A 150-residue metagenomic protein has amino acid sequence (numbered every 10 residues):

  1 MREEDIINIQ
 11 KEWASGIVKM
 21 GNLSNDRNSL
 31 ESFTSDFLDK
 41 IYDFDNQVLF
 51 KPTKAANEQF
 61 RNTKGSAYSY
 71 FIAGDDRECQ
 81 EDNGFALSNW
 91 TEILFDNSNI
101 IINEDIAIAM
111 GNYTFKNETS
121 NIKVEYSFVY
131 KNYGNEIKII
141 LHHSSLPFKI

Functional and structural regions predicted by a protein language model:
E4, D26-N97: A solvent-exposed, acidic/Ser-Thr-rich amphipathic alpha-helical stretch
N8, D45, I140-L141: Intrinsically disordered, low-complexity regions enriched for glutamine and histidine
I9-M20: Solvent-exposed, amphipathic alpha-helical segments
V18, N22, Y42-D43: Sec-exported extracytoplasmic/periplasmic mature domains
L23, L30, S66-A67, N117-T119 (+1 more regions): General N-terminal targeting signals
I102-M110, T114, S120-I150: Short beta-strand edge/turn micro-motifs at domain boundaries
